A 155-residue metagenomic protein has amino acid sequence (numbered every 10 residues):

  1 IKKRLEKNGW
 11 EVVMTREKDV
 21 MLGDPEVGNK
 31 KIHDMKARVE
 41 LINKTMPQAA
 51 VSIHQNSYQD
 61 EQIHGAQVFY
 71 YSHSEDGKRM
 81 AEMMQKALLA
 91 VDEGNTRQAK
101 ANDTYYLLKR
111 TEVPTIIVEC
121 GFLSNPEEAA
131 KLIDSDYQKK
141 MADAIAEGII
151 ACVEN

Functional and structural regions predicted by a protein language model:
I1-E82: Catalytic-core regions of hydrolytic enzymes
R4-G9, V91, Y106-E112: A structural motif corresponding to the C-terminal end of an alpha-helix and its immediate exit/capping segment
M21, A90, L123-S124: Active-site/binding-pocket entry motifs
I32-D34, F69-S72, A87-A90, S135-K139: Short, low-complexity, polar/charged sequence segments that are solvent-exposed and flexible
E40, T45, S52, Q59-D60 (+1 more regions): Active-site-adjacent mobile loop/cap segments within catalytic or ligand-binding domains
E75-A101: Active-site-adjacent substrate-binding region of metalloamidase/peptidase-like peptide-processing proteins
